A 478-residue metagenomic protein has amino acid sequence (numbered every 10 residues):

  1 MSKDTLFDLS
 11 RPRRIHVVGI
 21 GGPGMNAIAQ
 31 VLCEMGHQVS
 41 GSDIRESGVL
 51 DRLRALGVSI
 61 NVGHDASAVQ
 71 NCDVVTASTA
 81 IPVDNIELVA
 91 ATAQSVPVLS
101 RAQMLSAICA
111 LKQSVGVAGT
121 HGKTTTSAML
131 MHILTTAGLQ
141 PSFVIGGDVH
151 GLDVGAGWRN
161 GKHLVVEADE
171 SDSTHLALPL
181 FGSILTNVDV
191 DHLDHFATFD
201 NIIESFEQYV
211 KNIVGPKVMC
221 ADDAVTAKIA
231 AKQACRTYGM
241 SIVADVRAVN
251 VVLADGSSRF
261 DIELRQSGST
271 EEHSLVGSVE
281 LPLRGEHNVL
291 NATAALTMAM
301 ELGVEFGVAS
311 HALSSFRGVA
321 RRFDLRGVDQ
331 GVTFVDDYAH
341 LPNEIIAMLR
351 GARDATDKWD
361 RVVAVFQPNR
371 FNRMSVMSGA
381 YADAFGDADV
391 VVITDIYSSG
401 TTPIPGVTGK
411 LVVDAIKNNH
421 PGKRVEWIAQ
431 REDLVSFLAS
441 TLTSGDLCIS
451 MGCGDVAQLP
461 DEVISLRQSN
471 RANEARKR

Functional and structural regions predicted by a protein language model:
M1-M104, A224, A244-R247, R284 (+3 more regions): N-terminal leader/targeting and accessory segments in enzymes
K3-H16, G24, V31-M35, L176 (+4 more regions): Nucleotide phosphate-binding/pyrophosphate-handling subdomain across enzymes that bind or process nucleotide phosphates
I15-V17, V75, V115, P141 (+2 more regions): Conserved hydrophobic helix-helix packing surfaces used for dimerization/oligomerization
V17, V31, R101-V149: Walker A (P-loop) phosphate-binding motif
H37-I44, P216-A221, V363-Q367, D387-S398: Short internal beta-strands
L50-R52, A68-A77, I81-S100, S106-K112 (+5 more regions): Acidic, Mg2+-coordinating active-site environments of NTP-dependent enzymes
H163-S171, F334-A339: Switch II (G3) loop of P-loop NTPases
A234, A382-S444: C-terminal helical cap/extension that packs against the catalytic core of soluble nucleotide-cofactor enzymes
